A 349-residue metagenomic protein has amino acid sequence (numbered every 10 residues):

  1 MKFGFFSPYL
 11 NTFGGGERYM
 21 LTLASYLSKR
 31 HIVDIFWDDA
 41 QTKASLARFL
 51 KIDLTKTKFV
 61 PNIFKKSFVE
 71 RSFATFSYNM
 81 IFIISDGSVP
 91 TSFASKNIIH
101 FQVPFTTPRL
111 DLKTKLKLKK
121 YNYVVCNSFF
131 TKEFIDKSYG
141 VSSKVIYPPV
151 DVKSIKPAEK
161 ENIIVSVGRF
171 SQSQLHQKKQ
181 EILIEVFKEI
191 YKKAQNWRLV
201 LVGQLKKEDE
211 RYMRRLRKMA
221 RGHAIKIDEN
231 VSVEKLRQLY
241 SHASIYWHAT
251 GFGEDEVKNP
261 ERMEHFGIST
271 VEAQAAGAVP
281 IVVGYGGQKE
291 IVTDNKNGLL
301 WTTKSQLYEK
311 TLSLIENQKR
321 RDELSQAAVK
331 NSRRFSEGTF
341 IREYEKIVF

Functional and structural regions predicted by a protein language model:
V33-S88: Active-site donor-binding segments of glycosyltransferases and PAPS-dependent sulfotransferases
L54, M213-R237: Nucleotide-activated donor-binding/catalytic signature segment of Leloir-type glycosyltransferases, i.e., the conserved
N122-I155: Donor nucleotide-sugar binding/catalytic pocket of nucleotide-sugar-dependent glycosyltransferases
V125, K156-Y191, L199: Conserved donor-binding/catalytic core segment of Leloir-type glycosyltransferases
S241-H265, A278: Acidic donor-binding loop of glycosyltransferase active sites
T270-A275, V279-V282, V292: Short hydrophobic beta-strand element within catalytic cores of glycosyltransferases and related nucleotide-activated
T293-N295, L299-S305, S313-K319: Conserved acidic donor-binding segment of nucleotide-sugar-dependent glycosyltransferases
S313, R320-R334, E343-K346: A short, well-ordered alpha-helix in the C-terminal region of glycosyltransferases
